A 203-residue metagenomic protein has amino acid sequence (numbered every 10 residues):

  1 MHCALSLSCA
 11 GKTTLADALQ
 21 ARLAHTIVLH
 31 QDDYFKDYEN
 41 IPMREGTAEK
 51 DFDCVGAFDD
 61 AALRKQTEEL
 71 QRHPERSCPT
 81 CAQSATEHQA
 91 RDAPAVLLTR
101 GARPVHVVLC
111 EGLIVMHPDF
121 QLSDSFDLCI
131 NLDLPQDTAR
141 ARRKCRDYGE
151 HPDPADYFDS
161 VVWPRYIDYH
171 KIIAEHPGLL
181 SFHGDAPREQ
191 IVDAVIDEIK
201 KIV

Functional and structural regions predicted by a protein language model:
S6: The Walker A (P-loop) glycine that initiates the GxxxxGKT/S ATP-binding motif of P-loop NTPases
C9: Walker A (P-loop) phosphate-binding loop of P-loop NTPases
T13: Walker A/P-loop
A21-L29: Post-Walker A helix-loop "phosphate-sensing" segment adjacent to the P-loop in P-loop NTPases
I27, K36-R91, V107: Conserved nucleotide-sensing/catalytic segment adjacent to the nucleotide-binding pocket in NTP-handling enzymes
T47-K50, D119-K171: A glycine- and Lys/Arg-enriched "phosphate-lid" helix/loop adjacent to the NTP-binding pocket of small-molecule kinases
R103-V105, C145-Y148, P164-V203: NTP-dependent small-molecule kinase module
